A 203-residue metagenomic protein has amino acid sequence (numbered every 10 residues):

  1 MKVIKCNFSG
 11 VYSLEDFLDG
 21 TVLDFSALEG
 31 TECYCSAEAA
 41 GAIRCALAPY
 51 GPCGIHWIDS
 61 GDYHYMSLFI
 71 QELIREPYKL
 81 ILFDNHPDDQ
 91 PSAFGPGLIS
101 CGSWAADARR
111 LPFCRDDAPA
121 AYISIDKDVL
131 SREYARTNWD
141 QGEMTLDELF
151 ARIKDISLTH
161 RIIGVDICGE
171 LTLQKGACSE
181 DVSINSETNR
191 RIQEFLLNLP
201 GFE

Functional and structural regions predicted by a protein language model:
M1-K79, S103, R110-E203: Catalytic cores of soluble, metal-dependent hydrolases
L80-S92, W104: Long, hydrophobic, well-ordered secondary-structure blocks that form the structural core and pocket-lining surfaces
N85, G95, D117: His/Asp/Glu-rich, glycine-adjacent segments that coordinate divalent cations and/or stabilize oxyanion chemistry on
P91-G95, Y134-R136: A short secondary-structure junction signal
